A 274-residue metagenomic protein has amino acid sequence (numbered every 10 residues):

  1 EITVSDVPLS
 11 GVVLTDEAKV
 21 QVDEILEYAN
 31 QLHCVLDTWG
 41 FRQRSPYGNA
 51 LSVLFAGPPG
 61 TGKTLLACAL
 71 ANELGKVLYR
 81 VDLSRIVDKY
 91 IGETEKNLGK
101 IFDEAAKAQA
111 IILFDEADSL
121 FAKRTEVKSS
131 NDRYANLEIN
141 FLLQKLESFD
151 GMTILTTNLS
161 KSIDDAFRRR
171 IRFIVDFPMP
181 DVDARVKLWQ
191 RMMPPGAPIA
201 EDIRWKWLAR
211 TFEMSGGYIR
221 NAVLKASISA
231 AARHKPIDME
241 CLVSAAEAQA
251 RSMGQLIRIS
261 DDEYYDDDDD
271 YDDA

Functional and structural regions predicted by a protein language model:
E1-V12, R169-R170, V182-D183, K187-A274: C-terminal alpha-helical "lid" subdomain
E17-L208: Walker A/P-loop NTP-binding motif of AAA+ ATPase domains
